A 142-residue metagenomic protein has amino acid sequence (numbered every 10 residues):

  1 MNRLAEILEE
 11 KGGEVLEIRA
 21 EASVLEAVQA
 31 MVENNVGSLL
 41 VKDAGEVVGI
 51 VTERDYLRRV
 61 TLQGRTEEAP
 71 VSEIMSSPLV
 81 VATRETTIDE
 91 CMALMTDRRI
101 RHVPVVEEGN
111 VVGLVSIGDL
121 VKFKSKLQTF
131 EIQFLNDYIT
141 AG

Functional and structural regions predicted by a protein language model:
M1-G142: Tandem CBS (Cystathionine beta-synthase) repeat/Bateman regulatory domains
